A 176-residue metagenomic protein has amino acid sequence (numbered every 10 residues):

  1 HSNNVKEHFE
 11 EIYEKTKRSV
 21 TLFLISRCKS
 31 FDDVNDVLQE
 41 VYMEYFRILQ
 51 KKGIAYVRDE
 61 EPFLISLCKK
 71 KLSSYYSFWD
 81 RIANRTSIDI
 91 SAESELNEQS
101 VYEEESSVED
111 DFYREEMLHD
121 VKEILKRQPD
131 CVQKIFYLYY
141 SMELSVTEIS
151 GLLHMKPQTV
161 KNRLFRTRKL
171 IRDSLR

Functional and structural regions predicted by a protein language model:
H1-S26, N35: A short, charge-rich alpha-helical start-of-domain segment used by transcription regulators
L22, D36-M43, R47, R58-K70: Structural recognition of an alpha-helix C-terminal capping motif at a helix-to-coil junction
L24, S77, Q128, Q133 (+1 more regions): Short, Lys/Arg-enriched C-terminal cap helix and immediately downstream tail that follows
I65-I88: Arg/Lys-rich amphipathic alpha helix in sigma70-family domain 2
S94-K126: Acidic, proline/glycine-rich intrinsically disordered inter-domain spacer in sigma factors
I135-Y139: A short pre-motif secondary-structure segment
S141, V146-R176: DNA-recognition helix of helix-turn-helix
